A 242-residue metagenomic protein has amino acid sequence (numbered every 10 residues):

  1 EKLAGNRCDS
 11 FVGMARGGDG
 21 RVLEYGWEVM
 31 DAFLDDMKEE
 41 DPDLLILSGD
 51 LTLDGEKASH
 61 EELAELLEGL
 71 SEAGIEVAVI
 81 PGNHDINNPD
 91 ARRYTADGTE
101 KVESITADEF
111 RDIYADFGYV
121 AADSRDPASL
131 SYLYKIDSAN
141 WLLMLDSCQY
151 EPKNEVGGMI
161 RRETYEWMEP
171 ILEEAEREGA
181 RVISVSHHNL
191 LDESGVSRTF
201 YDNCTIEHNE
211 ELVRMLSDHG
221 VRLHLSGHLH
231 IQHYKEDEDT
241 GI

Functional and structural regions predicted by a protein language model:
E1, L51-D54, N83-N88, C148-E151 (+2 more regions): Solvent-exposed loop/turn segments at secondary-structure junctions within structured extracellular/periplasmic domains
E1-K57: N-terminal active-site segment of His-dependent metallophosphoesterases
K2, K57-S59, P89-R92, N154-G157 (+2 more regions): Short, solvent-exposed loop/turn and secondary-structure capping segments
M30-L34, H60-A64, R111, Y165 (+3 more regions): Extracytoplasmic/secreted envelope proteins and their assembly/folding machinery, especially bacterial periplasmic
K38-D41, E76, W141-L143, E155-G241: His/acidic metal-ligating clusters that form di-metal
L45, D50, L63, G82 (+4 more regions): Divalent metal-coordination and catalytic microenvironments
E62-W167, E173: Extended active-site neighborhood of metal-dependent phosphoesterases/phosphodiesterases
I136, G241-I242: Binuclear metal-dependent phosphoesterase catalytic core
